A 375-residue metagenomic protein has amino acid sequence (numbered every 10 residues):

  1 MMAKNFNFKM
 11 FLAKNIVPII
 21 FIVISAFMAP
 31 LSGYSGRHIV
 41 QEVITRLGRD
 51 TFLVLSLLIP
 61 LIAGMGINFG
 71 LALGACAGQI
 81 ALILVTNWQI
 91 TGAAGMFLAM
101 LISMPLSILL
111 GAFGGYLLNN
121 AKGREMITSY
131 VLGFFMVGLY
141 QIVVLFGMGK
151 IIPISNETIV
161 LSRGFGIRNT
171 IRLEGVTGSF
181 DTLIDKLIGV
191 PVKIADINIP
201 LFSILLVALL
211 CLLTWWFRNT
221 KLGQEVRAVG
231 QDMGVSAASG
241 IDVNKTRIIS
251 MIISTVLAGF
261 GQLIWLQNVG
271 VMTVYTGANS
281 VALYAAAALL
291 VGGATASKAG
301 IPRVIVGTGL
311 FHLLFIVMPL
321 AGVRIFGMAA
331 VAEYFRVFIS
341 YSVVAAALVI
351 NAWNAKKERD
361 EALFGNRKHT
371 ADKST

Functional and structural regions predicted by a protein language model:
M1-L55, G92-A94: Membrane-interfacial amphipathic/re-entrant helices at transmembrane-helix boundaries
M1-S25, Q231-K245, G307, I316-T375: Cytosolic-side transmembrane-helix boundaries in multi-pass membrane proteins
S25, R37-W88, I108-A112, Y116-G123 (+1 more regions): Single transmembrane alpha-helix segments in multi-pass membrane proteins
I44, L61-G78, N119-V131, E225 (+5 more regions): Short, non-helical or kinked segments that cap or interrupt transmembrane helices
T91-V137, F311: Alpha-helical transmembrane segments within multi-pass membrane transporters and channels
M136-R218, G327-A332, T370-D372: Transmembrane helix-bundle core of multi-pass membrane transporters and related energy-transducing complexes
I194-T273: Helix-loop-helix "hairpin" substructures at the membrane interface of multi-pass membrane proteins
I252-Q262, L266-V337: Transmembrane alpha-helical segments in multi-pass inner-membrane proteins
